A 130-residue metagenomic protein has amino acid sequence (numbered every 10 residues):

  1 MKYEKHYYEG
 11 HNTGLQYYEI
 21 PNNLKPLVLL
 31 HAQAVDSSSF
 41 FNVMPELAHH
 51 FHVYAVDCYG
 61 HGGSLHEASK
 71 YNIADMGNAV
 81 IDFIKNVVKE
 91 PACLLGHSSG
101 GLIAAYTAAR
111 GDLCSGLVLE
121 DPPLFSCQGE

Functional and structural regions predicted by a protein language model:
M1-G14: N-terminal cap/lid segment of alpha/beta-hydrolase-fold proteins
Y3, S39-N42, E46, D75-F83 (+1 more regions): Alpha-helical elements of Rossmann-like donor-binding domains used by nucleotide-donor carbohydrate transfer enzymes
H11, Y18, A55-L95, S99 (+1 more regions): Active-site loop/oxyanion-hole signature of alpha/beta-hydrolase fold enzymes
N12, A48-H50, K89, G111-D112: Short, well-ordered coil/turn elements that cap or connect secondary structure elements
T13, E19-G63: Conserved HGGG/HGGXW glycine-rich cap/lid loop of the alpha/beta-hydrolase fold
A34, A68-Y71, P123-L124: Flexible, active-site-proximal loop/turn residues at the rims of small-molecule/cofactor binding pockets and catalytic
S39-F41, S64-K70, Q128-E130: Conserved catalytic-core motifs of eukaryotic protein kinase domains, centered on the activation segment
E90-Q128: Conserved hydrolase catalytic core segment
